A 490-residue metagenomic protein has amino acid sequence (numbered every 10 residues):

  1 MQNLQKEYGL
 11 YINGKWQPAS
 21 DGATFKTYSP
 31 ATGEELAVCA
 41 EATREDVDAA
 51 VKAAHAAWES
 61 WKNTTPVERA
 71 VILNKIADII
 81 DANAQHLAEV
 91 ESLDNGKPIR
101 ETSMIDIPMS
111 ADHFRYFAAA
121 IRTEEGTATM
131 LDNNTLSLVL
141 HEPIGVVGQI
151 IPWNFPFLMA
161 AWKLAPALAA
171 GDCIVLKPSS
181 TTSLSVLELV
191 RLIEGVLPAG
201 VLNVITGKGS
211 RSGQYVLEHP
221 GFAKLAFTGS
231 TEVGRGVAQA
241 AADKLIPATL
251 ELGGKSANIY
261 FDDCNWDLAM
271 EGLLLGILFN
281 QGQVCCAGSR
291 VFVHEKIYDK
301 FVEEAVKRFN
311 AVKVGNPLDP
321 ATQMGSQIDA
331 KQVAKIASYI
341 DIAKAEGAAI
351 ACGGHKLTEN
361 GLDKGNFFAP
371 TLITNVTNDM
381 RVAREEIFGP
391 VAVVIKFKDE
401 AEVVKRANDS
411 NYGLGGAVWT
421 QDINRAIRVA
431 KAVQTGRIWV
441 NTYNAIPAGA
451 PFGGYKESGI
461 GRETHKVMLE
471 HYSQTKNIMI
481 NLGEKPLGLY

Functional and structural regions predicted by a protein language model:
M1-A31: Hydrophobic face of amphipathic alpha-helices that form TPR/SEL1-like repeat modules and related alpha-solenoid
P18-A19, T24-F25, E41-E45, C264: A short acidic/small-residue loop/turn micro-motif
T32-V38, I259, K313, I340 (+1 more regions): Conserved C-terminal structural/oligomerization subdomain of aldehyde/semialdehyde dehydrogenase
G33, R69, E91, F114 (+9 more regions): Residue-level signal for inorganic ion chemistry
E34-E124, N134: Glycine-rich loop-to-alpha-helix module at the N-terminal edge of alpha/beta enzyme cores
E35-A42, A57-N63, Q149, N258-F261 (+5 more regions): Short, well-ordered beta-strand elements within core beta-sheets of diverse protein domains
G126-L268, V306, F397: Rossmann-like NAD(P) dinucleotide-binding subdomain of oxidoreductase/dehydrogenase enzymes
E232-T377, V440, L487-L489: ALDH superfamily catalytic-core signature
